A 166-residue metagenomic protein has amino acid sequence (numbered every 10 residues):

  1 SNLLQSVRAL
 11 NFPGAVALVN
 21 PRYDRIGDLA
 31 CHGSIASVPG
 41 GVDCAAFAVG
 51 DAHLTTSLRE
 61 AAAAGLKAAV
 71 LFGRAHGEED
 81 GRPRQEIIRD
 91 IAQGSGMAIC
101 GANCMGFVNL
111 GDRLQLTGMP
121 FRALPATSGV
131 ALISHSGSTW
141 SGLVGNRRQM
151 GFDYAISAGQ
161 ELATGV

Functional and structural regions predicted by a protein language model:
S1-V166: Catalytic-core regions of core metabolic enzymes, especially those transforming organic acids/acyl-group intermediates
